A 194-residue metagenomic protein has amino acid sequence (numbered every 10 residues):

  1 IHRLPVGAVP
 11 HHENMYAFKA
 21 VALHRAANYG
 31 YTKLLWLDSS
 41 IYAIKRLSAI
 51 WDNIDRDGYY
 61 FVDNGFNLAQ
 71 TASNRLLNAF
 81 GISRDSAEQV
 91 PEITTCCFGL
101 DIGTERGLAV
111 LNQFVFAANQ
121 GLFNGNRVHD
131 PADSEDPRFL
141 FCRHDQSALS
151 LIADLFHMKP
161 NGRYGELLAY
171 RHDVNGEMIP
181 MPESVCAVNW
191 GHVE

Functional and structural regions predicted by a protein language model:
I1-E194: Glycosyltransferase catalytic domains, chiefly GT-A lineage
